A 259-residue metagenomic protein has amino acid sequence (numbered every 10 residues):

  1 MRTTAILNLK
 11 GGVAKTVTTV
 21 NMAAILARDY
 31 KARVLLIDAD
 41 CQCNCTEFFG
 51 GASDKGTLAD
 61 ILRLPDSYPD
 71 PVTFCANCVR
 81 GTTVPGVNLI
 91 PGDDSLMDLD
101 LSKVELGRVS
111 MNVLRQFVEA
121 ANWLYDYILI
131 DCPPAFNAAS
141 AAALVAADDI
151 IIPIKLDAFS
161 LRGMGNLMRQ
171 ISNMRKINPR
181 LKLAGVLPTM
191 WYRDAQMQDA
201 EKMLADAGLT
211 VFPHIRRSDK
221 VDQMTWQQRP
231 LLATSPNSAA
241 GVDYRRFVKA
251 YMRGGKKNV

Functional and structural regions predicted by a protein language model:
M1-V259: P-loop NTP-binding core
